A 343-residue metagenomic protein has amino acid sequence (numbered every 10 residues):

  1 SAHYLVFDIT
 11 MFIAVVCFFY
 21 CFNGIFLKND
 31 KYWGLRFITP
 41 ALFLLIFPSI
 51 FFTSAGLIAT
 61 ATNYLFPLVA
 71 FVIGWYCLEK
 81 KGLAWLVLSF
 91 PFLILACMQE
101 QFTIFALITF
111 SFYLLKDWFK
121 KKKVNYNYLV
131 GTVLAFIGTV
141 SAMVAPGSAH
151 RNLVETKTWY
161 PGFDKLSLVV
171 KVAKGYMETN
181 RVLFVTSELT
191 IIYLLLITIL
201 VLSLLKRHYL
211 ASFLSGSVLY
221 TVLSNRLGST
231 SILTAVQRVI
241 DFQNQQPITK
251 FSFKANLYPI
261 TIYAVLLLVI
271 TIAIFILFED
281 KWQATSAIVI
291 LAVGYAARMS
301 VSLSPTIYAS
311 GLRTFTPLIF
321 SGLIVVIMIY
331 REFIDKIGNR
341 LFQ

Functional and structural regions predicted by a protein language model:
S1-L5, Q101-I104, W118, K123-I274 (+1 more regions): Transmembrane catalytic cores of multi-pass membrane glycosyltransferases and polysaccharide-assembly enzymes
I9-G34, I73: Transmembrane-helix motifs of polytopic, lipid-linked glycan transferases
C21, I73-K80, T109-D117, L195-L202 (+2 more regions): Transmembrane alpha-helices and membrane-interface helical segments of multi-pass integral membrane enzymes
D30-L35, K81-V87, V124-N125, H208-Y209: Membrane-helix interface segments
L35-L78, S252-I272, A297-V326: Membrane-interface micro-motifs in multi-pass membrane enzymes
V72, W85-T109: Membrane-interface alpha helices of multi-pass inner-membrane proteins
C77-I94, Y126-V130: Short hydrophobic alpha-helices at membrane interfaces in multi-pass membrane enzymes
L214-G216, L267-L268, F275-L291, Y295 (+1 more regions): Signature aromatic-anchored transmembrane alpha helix within multi-pass, membrane-resident enzymes that catalyze glycan
